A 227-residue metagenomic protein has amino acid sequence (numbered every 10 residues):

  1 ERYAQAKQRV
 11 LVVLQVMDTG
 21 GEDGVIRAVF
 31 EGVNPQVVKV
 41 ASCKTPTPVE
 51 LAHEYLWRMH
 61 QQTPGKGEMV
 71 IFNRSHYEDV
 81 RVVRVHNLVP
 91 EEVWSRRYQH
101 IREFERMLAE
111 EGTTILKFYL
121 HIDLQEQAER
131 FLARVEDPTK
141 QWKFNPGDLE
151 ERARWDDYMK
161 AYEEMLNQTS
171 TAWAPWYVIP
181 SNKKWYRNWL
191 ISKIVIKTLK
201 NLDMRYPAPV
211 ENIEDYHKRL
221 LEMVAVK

Functional and structural regions predicted by a protein language model:
E1-K227: Glycine-rich phosphate-binding loop of ATP-dependent small-molecule kinases
